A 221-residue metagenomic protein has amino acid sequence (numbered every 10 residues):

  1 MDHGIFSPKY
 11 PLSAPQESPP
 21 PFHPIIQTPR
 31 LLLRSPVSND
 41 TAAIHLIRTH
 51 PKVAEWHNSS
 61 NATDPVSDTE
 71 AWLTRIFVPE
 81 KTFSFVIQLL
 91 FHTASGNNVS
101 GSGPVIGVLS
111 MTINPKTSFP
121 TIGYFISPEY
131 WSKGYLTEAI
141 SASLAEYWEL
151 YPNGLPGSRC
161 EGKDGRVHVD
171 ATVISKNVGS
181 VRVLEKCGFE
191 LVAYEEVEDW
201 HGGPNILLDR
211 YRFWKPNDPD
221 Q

Functional and structural regions predicted by a protein language model:
M1-E55, S84-Q221: Acyl-donor (CoA/ACP) binding surface of acyl/acetyltransferases
K52-R75: Conserved GNAT-fold acetyl-CoA-binding loop/helix
I76-V78, V99: Short, charge-rich binding segments
V78-S84: PAS/PAS-like sensory domains
